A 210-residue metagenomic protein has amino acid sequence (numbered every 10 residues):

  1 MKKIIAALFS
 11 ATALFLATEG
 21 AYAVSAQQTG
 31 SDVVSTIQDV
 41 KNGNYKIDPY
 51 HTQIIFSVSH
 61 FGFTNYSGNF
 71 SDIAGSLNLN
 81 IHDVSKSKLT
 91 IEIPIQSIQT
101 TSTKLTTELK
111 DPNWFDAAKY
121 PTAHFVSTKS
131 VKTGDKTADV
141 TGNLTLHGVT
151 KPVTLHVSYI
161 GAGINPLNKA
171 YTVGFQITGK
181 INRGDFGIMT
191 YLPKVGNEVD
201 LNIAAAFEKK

Functional and structural regions predicted by a protein language model:
M1-F9: Bacterial N-terminal signal peptides that target proteins for export
L8-E19: Bacterial N-terminal signal peptides
G20-K210: Low-complexity, acidic/polar, glycine-enriched regions of mature
